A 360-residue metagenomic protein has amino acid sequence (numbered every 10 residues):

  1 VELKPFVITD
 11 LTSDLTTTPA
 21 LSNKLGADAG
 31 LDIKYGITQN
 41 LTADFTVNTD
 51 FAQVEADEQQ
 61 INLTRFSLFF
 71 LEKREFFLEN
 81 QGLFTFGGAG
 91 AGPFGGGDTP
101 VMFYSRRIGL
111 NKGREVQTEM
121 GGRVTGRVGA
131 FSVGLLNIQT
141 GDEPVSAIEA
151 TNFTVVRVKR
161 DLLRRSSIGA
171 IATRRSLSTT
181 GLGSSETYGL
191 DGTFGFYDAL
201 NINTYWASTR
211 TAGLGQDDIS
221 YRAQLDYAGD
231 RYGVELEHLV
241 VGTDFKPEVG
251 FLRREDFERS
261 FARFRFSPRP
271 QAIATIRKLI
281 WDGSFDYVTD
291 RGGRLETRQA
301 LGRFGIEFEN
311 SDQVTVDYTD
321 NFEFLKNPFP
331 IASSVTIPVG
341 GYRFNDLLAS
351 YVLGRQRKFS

Functional and structural regions predicted by a protein language model:
V1, I37-L41, N80-F84, V128-A130 (+8 more regions): Outer-membrane beta-barrel proteins
V1-D161, S167-A170: Structural preference for beta-rich elements and adjacent junctions enriched in aromatics
P5, L31-Y35, G122-G126, V156-R160 (+5 more regions): Residues on the lipid-exposed face of transmembrane beta-strands in outer-membrane beta-barrel proteins
F6-I8, T46-N48, L136-I138, K159-D161 (+8 more regions): Generic beta-strand/beta-sheet core signal
D10-T16, A52, S105-G113, F131 (+9 more regions): Sequence/structural signature of outer-membrane beta-barrel proteins
Q117, Y205-S360: Exposed, low-structure sequence patches enriched in small/polar residues
F131, N137, N152-T154, R160 (+8 more regions): Polar/charged side chains located within well-ordered beta-strands of beta-rich proteins
D142-A223: Beta-propeller domains
